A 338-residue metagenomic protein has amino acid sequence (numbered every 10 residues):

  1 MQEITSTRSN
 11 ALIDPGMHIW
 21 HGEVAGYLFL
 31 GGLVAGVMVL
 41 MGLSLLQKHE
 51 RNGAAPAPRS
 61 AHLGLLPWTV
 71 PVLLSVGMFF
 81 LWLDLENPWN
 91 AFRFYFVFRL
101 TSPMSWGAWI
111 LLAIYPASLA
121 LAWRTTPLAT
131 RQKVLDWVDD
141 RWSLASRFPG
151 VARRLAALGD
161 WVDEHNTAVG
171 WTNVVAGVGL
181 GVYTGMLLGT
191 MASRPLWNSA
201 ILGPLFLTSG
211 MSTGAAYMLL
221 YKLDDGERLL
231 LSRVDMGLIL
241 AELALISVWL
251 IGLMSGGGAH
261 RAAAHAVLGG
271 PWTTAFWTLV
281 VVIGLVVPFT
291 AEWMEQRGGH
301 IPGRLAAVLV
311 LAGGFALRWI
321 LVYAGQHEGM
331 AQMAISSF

Functional and structural regions predicted by a protein language model:
M1-V24, G53-A57, L83-S105, L158-G159 (+4 more regions): Membrane-interface interhelical loops and short amphipathic "cap" helices that link adjacent transmembrane segments
W20-V39: Substrate-binding groove/exosite segments of carbohydrate-active enzymes
G22, A61-L63, N166: Interfacial loop-to-helix junctions that mark the boundaries of transmembrane helices in multi-pass membrane
L28-G31, Q47-P56, A117-H300, A306 (+1 more regions): Long, contiguous internal "core" modules enriched in hydrophobic/ aromatic residues
L33, V37-A117: Membrane helical hairpin/interfacial module
M41, W89, A215-L219, V322: Short helix-terminus and kink motifs of transmembrane alpha helices, predominantly at the cytoplasmic interface
L305-A324: Final/C-terminal transmembrane alpha-helix of multipass membrane proteins
